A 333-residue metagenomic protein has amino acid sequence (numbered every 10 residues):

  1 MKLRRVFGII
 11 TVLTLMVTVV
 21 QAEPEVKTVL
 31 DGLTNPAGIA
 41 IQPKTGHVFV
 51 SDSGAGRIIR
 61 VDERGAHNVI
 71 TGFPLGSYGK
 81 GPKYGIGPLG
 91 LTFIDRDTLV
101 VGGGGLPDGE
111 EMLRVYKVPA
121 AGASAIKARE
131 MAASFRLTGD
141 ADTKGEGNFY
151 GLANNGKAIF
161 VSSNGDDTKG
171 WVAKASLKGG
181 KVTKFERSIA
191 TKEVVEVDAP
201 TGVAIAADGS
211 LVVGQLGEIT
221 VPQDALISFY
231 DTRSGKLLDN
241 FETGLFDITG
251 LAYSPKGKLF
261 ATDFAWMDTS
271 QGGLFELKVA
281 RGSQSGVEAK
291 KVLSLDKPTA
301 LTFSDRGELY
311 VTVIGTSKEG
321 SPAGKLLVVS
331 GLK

Functional and structural regions predicted by a protein language model:
M1-I9: Bacterial N-terminal signal peptides that target proteins for export
G8-T18: Bacterial N-terminal signal peptides
K27-L30, R64-P74, A123-T138, V182-K192 (+2 more regions): Beta-propeller fold detector
L30-T45, L75-G102, F135-A158, K192-L216 (+4 more regions): Beta-rich, blade/repeat-based domains predominating in secreted/periplasmic proteins but also intracellular
G38-N68, G81-E130, F149-S162: Acidic, Gly/Ser/Thr-rich repeat motifs that build Ca2+-stabilized beta-propeller blades
S53-G54, G104-L106, N164-D167, Q215-E218 (+4 more regions): Short loop/turn segments immediately following the C-termini of beta-strands
V61-G65, K117-G122, S176-K181, Y230-K236 (+2 more regions): Short loop/turn segments that connect beta-strands within beta-propeller blades
G109-R114, T168-K174, V221-S228, T269-F275 (+1 more regions): Structural motif
